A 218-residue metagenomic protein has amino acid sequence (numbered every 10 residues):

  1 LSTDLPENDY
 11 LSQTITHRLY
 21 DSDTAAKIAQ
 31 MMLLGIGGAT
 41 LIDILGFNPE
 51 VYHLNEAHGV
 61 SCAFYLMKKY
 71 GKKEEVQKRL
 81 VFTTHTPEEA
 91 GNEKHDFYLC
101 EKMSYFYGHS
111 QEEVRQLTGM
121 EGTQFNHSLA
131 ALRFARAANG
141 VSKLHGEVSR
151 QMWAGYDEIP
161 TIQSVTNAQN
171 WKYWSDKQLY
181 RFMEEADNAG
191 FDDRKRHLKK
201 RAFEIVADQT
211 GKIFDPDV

Functional and structural regions predicted by a protein language model:
L1-V218: Catalytic cores of carbohydrate-active enzymes across secretory and cytosolic contexts
